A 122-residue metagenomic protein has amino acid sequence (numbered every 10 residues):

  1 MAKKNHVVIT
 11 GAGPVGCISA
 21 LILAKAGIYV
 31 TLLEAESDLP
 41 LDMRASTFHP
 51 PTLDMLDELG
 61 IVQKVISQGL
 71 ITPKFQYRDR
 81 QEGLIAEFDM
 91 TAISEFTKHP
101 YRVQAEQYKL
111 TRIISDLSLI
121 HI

Functional and structural regions predicted by a protein language model:
A2-V15: Beta1/beta-strand and adjacent pyrophosphate-binding region of the FAD-binding site in flavoprotein oxidoreductases
K4, M43, T72: Short coil/loop residues immediately preceding or within conserved phosphate-binding loops of NTP-utilizing enzyme
G11, G27, G60: Conserved functional loop/turn residues at catalytic and ligand-binding sites
I18: Conserved SAM/SAH-binding loop-helix junction of Class I S-adenosyl-L-methionine-dependent methyltransferases
A24-R44: Glycine-rich FAD pyrophosphate-binding loop
H49-L117: Active-site-adjacent segment of FAD-dependent monooxygenases/related oxidoreductases
I120-I122: Conserved small/polar residues in nucleotide/adenosyl-binding loops
